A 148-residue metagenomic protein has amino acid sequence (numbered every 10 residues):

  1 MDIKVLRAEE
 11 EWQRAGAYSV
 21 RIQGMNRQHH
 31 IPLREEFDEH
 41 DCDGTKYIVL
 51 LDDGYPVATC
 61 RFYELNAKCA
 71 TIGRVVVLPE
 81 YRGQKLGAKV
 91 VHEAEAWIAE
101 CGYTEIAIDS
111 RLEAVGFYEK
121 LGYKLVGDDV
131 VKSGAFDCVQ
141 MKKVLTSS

Functional and structural regions predicted by a protein language model:
M1-E35, H40-C42, Y47, L51-D53 (+1 more regions): Short amphipathic alpha-helix that is part of the acyltransferase structural core
R21, Y118, Y123: Conserved active-site tyrosine of GNAT-family acetyltransferases
V49, Y55-Y63, C69-V76: Conserved beta-strand in the GNAT
E64-G73, R82, K132-D137: A conserved beta-turn-beta hairpin within the catalytic core of GNAT-like acetyltransferases that forms part
V77, G83-A96: Conserved acetyl-CoA-binding loop-helix of GNAT-fold acetyltransferases
V91, I98-S110: Conserved GNAT acetyl-CoA-binding A-motif
A107-D109, K124-Q140: Conserved catalytic-core motifs of GNAT/GCN5-like acyltransferases
